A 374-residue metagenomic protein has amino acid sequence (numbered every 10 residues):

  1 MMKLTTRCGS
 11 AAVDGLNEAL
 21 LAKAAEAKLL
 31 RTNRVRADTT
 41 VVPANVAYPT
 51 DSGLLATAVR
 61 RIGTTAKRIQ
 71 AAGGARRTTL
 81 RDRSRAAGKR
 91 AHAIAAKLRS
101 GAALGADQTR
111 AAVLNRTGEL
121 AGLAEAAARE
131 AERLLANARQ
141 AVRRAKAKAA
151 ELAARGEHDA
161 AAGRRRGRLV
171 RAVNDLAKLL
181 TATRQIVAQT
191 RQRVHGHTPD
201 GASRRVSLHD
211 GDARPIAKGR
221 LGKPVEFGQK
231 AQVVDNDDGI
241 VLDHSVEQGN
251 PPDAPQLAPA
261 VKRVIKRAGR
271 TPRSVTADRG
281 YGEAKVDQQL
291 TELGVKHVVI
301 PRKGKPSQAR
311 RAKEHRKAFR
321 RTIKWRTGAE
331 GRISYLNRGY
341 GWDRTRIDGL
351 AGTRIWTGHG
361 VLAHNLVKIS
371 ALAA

Functional and structural regions predicted by a protein language model:
M2-A374: Anion-binding and metal-coordination hotspots
